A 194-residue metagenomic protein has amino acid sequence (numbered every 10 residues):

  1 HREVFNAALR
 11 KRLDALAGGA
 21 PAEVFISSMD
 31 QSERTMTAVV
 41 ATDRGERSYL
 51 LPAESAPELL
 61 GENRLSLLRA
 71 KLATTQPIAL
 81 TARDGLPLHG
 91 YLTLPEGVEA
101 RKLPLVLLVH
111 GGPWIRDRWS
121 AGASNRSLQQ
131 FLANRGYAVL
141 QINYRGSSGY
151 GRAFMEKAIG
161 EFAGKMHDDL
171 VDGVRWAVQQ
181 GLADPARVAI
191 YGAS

Functional and structural regions predicted by a protein language model:
H1-R10, R44-L50: Structural motif
R12-A15: Trp- and S/T/G-rich repeat-edge/linker motifs of beta-rich repeat architectures
A17-A20: Surface loop/turn motifs at the tips and blade-to-blade linkers of beta-strand repeat domains
F25-S194: Serine-hydrolase catalytic core recognition
